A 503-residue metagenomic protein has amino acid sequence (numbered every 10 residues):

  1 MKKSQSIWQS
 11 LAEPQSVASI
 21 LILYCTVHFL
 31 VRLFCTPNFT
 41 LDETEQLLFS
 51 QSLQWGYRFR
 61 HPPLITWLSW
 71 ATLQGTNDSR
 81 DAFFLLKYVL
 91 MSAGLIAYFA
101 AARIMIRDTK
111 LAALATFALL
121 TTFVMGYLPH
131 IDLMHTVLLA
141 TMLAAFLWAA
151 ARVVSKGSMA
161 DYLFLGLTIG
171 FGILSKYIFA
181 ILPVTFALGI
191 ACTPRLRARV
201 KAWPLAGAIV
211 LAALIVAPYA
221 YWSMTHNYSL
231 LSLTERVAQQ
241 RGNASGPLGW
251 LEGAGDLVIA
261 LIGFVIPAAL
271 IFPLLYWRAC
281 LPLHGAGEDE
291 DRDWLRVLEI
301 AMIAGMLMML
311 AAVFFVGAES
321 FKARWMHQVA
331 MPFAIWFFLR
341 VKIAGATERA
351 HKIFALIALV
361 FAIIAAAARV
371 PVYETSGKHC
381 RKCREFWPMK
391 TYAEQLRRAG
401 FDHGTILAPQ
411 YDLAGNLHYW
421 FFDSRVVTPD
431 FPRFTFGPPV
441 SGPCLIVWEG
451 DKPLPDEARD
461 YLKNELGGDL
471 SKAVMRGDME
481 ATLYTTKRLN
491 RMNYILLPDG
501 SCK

Functional and structural regions predicted by a protein language model:
L21, A115-F123, I169, I173: Short helix- or helix-capping micro-motifs that position conserved polar/aromatic residues at function-defining sites
L53-Q54, P129, R296, I300 (+1 more regions): Hydrophobic/aromatic-rich transmembrane helices and adjacent perimembrane loops
L85-I106, T121, G126, A144-A149: Transmembrane-helix motifs of polytopic, lipid-linked glycan transferases
L128-L138: Short acidic/glycine- and proline-prone juxtamembrane loop motifs at membrane-interface regions of multi-pass membrane
F146-L163: Membrane-interface transmembrane helices that cradle and orient dolichyl/undecaprenyl
D161-Y177, L188, L211-L214: Membrane-interface alpha helices of multi-pass inner-membrane proteins
P183-D293, G305: Transmembrane-lumen/periplasm boundary regions of multi-pass, lipid-linked membrane glycan transferases
V316-A323, G345-G400, Y411-V427, W448-D456 (+2 more regions): Membrane-proximal, lumen/periplasm-facing interface regions of secretory-pathway glyco- and lipid-modifying enzymes
